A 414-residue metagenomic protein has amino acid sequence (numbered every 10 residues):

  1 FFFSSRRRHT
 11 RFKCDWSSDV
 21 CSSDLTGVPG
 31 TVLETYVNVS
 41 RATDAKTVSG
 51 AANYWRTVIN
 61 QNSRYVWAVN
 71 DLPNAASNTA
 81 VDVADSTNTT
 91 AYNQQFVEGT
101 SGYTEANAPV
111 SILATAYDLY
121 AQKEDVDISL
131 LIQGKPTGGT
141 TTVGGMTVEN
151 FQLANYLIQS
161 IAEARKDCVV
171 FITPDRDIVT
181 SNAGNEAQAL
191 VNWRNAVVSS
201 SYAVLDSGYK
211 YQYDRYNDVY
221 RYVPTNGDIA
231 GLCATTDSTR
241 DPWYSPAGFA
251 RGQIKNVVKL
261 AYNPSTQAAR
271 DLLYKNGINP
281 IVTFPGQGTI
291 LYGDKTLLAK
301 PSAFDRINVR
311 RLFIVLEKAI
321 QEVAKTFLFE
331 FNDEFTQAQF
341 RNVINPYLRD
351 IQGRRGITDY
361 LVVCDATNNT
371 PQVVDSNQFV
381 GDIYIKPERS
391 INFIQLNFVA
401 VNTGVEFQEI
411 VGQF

Functional and structural regions predicted by a protein language model:
F1-W16, V20: Single conserved hydrophobic/aromatic residue that forms the stacking wall/gate of nucleotide- or nucleobase-binding
F2-F3, A45-T47, G99, T104: Intrinsically disordered, low-complexity segments
F2-S4, A52, N60, L190 (+1 more regions): General helical secondary-structure elements
S17, V32-T35, L361-V363: Ser/Thr- (and often Asn-) enriched beta-sheet segments in non-cytosolic proteins
G30-W67: E2/UBC-UEV (E2-variant) core
W67, D71-F414: Structured, hydrophobic secondary-structure cores that serve as assembly/anchoring elements
